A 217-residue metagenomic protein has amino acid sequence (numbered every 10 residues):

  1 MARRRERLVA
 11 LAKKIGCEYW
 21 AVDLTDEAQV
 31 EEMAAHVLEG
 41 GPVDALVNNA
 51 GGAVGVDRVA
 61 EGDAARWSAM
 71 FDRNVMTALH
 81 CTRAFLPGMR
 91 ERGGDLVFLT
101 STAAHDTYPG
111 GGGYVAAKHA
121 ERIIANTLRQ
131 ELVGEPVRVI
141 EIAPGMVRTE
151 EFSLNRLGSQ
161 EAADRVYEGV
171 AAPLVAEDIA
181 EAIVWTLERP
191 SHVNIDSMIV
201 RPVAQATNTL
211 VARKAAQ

Functional and structural regions predicted by a protein language model:
A21-M33, A64: The beta1-alpha1 cofactor-binding region of Rossmann-like NAD(H)/NADP(H)-dependent oxidoreductases
D57-V59, D63-S68: Substrate-binding pocket helix/loop in short-chain dehydrogenase/reductase
T82, A117: Active-site helix of classical SDR
S101: Residue(s) in the substrate-gating loop at a strand-loop-helix junction that position the organic substrate next
D106, T127-V137: Active-site-adjacent segment of SDR/Rossmann-fold oxidoreductases
Y108-G112: Active-site loop immediately N-terminal to the catalytic Tyr-X3-Lys motif of short-chain dehydrogenase/reductase
E141-I142, E161-T209, R213: C-terminal helical subdomain
